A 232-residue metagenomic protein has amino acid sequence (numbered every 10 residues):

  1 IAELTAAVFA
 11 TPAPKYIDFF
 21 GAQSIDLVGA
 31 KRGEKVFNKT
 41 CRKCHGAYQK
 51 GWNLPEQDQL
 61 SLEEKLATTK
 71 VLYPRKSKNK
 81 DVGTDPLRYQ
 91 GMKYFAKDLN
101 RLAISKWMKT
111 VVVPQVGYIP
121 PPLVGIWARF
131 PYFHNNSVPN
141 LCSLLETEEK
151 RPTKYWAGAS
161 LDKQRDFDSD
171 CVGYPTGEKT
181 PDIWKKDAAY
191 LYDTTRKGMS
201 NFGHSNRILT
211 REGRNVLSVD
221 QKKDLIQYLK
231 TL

Functional and structural regions predicted by a protein language model:
I1-L232: Periplasmic c-type cytochrome electron-transfer domains
